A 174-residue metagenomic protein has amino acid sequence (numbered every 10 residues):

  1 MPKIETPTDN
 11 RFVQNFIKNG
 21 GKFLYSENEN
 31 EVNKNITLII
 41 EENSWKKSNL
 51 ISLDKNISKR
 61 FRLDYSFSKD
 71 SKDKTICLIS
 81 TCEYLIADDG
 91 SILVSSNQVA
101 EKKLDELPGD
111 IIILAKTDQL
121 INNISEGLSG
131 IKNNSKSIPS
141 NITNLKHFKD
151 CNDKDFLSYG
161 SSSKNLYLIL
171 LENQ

Functional and structural regions predicted by a protein language model:
M1-Q174: The feature marks the mature, well-folded catalytic cores of soluble enzymes
